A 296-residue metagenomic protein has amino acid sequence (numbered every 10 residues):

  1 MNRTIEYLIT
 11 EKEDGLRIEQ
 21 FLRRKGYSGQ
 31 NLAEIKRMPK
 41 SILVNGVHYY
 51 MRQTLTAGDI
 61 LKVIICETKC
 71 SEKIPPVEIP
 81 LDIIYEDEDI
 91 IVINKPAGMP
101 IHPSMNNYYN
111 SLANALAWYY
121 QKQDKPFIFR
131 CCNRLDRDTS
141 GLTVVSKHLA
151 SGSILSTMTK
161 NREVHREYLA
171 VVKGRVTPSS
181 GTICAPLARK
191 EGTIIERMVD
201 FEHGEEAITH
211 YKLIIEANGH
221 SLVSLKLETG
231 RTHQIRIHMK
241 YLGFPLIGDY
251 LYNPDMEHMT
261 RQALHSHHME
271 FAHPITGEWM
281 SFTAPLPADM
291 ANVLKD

Functional and structural regions predicted by a protein language model:
M1-K36, L81, F201-I208, I215-N218 (+2 more regions): Pseudouridine synthases involved in rRNA/tRNA modification
M1-T182, P186-A188, D289-V293: RNA pseudouridine synthases
Y50-T54, S224, R261: Short, surface-exposed secondary-structure edge patches
I91, Y168, S221-V223, H265-H267: Short beta-strand micro-motifs in enzyme catalytic cores
M99-H102, I195-E196, S221: Short small-residue beta-strand/loop micro-motif enriched in glycine and branched aliphatics
V176, A217-S221: Catalytic strand-loop-helix junctions within cyclic-nucleotide turnover domains
G181-P186, R197-M198, T209, V223-L225 (+2 more regions): Beta-strand scaffold of nucleotide-dependent catalytic cores
I194-E202: Short aromatic-glycine motifs in intrinsically disordered, low-complexity regions
